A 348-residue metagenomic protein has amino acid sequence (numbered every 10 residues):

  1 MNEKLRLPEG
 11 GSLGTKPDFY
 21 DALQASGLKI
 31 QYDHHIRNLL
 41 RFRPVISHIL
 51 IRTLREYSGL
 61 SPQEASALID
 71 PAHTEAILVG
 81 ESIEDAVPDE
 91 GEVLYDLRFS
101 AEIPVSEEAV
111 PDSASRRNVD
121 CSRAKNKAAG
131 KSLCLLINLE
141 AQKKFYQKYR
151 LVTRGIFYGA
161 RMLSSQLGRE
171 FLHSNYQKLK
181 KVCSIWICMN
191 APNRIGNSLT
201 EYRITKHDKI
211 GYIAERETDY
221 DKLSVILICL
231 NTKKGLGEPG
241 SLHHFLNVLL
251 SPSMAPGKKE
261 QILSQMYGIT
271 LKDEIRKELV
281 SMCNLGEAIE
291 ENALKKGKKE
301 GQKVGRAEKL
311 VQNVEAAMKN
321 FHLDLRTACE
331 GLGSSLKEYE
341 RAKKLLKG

Functional and structural regions predicted by a protein language model:
M1-S224, L236: Accessory alpha/beta interaction modules
E3, E9-I30, E108-K125, I137-Q142 (+2 more regions): Short, charged alpha-helical interaction segments and adjacent helix-coil junctions
L227: Alpha-helical segment proximal to the catalytic Tyr-Lys
